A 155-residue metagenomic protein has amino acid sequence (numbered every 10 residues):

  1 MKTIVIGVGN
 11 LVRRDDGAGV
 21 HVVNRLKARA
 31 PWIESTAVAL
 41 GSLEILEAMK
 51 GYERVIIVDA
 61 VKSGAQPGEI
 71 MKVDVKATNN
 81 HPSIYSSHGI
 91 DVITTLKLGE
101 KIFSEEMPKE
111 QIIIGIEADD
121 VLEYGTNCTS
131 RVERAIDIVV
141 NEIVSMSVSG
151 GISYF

Functional and structural regions predicted by a protein language model:
M1-D120, T126-I138, E142-Y154: N-terminal catalytic or cofactor-binding beta/alpha core of small enzyme domains
